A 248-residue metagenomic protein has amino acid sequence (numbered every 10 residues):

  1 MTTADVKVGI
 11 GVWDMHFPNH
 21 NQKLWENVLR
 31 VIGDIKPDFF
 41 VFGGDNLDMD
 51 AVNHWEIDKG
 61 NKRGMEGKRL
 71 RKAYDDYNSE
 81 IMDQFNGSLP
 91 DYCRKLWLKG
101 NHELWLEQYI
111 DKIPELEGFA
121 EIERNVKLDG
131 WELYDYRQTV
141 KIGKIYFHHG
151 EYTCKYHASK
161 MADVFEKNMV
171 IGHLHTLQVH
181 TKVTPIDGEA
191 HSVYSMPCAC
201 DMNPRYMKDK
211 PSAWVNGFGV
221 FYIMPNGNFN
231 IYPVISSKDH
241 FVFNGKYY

Functional and structural regions predicted by a protein language model:
M1-M82, N244-Y248: N-terminal active-site segment of His-dependent metallophosphoesterases
T3-A4, G33-K36, L89-D91, K127 (+3 more regions): Flexible, charged surface loops at secondary-structure boundaries
W13-H16, G44-L47, N101-E103, G150-Y152 (+2 more regions): Active-site metal-binding loops of divalent metal-dependent hydrolases
N21-Q22, D50-H54, L106-D111, A158-S159 (+1 more regions): A short acidic (Asp/Glu
F40, K95-W97, V193: Hydrophobic/aromatic residues located in beta-strands of well-ordered beta-sheets within soluble catalytic
V52-Y136: Active-site neighborhood of divalent metal-dependent phosphoester bond hydrolases
L98-H102, Q108-I110, V234-Y248: Charge-rich, low-complexity terminal tails
K144-H240: Conserved beta-sheet core of the metallophosphoesterase superfamily
